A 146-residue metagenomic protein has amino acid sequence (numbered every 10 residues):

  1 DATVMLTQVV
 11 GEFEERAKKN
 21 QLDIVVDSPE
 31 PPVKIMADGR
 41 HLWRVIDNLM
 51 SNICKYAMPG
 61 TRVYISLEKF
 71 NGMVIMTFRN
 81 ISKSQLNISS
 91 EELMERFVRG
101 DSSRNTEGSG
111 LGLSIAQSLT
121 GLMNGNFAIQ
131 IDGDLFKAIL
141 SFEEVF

Functional and structural regions predicted by a protein language model:
D1-E14: A conserved beta-strand-to-alpha-helix junction within the catalytic ATP-binding
K18, D23-V33: Conserved catalytic submotifs in the C-terminal HATPase_c
I53-C54: Short helix-loop "hinge" at the ATP-lid/N-box region of the Bergerat-fold HATPase_c
G60-G72: Short beta-strand/loop element within the Bergerat-fold HATPase_c
Q85-V98: Short conserved segment of the HATPase_c
L93, G112, A116: Short alpha-helical Gxxx[C/S/T] motif in the catalytic ATP-binding
N124-D132: Glycine-rich ATP-binding loops of the HATPase_c
